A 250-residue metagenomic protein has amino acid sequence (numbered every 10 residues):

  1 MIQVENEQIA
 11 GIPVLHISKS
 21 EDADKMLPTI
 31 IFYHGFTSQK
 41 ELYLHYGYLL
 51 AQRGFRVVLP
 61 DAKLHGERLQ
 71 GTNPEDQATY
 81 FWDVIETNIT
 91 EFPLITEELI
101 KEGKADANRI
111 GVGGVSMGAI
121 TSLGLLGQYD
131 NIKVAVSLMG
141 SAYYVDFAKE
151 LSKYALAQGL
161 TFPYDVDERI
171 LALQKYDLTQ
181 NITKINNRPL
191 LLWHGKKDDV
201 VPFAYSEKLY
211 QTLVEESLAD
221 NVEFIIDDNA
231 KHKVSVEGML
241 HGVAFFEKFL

Functional and structural regions predicted by a protein language model:
M1-K25: N-terminal cap/lid segment of alpha/beta-hydrolase-fold proteins
K25-G35: Short beta-strand element of the alpha/beta-hydrolase
F36-Y48: The serine-hydrolase catalytic nucleophile loop
L49-E75: Conserved alpha/beta-hydrolase
A78-G103: Alpha/beta-hydrolase active-site loop
I95-K153: Primarily recognizes the serine-hydrolase "nucleophile elbow" in alpha/beta-hydrolase and SGNH/GDSL folds
D146-P202, E207: The feature captures the conserved acid-bearing segment of alpha/beta-hydrolase catalytic domains
E207, E215-L250: C-terminal catalytic histidine-bearing segment of alpha/beta-hydrolase fold enzymes
